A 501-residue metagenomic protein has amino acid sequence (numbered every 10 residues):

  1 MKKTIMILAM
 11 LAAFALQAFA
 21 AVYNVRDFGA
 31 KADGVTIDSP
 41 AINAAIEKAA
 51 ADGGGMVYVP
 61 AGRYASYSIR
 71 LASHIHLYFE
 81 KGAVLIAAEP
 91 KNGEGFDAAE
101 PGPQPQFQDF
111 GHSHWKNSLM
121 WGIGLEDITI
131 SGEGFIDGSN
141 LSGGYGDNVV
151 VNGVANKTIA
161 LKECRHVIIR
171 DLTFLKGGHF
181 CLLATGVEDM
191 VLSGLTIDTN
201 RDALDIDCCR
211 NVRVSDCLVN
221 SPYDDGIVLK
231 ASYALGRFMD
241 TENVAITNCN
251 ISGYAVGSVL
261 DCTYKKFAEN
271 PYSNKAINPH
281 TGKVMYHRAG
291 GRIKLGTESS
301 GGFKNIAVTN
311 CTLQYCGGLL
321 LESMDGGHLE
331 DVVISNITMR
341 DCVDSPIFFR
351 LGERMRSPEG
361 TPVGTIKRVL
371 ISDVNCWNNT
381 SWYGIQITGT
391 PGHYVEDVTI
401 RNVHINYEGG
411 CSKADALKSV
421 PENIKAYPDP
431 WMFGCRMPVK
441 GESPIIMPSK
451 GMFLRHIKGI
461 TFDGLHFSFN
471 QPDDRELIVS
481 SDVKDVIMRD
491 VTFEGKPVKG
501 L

Functional and structural regions predicted by a protein language model:
M1-T4: Positively charged n-region of N-terminal signal peptides that target proteins for export
I7-Q17: Bacterial N-terminal signal peptides
F19-L501: Extracellular/periplasmic carbohydrate-active domains that bind, remodel, or depolymerize complex polysaccharides
